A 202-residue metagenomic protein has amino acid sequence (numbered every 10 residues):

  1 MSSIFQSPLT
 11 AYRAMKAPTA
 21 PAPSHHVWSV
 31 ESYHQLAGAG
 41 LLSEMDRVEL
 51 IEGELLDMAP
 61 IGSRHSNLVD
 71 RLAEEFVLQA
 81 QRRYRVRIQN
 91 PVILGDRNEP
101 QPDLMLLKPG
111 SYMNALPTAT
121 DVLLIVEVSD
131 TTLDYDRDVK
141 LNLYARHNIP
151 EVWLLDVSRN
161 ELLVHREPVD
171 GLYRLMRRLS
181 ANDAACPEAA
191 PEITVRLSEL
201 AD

Functional and structural regions predicted by a protein language model:
M1-D202: Gly/Pro/Ser/Thr-rich low-complexity, intrinsically disordered segments predominantly at protein N-termini
